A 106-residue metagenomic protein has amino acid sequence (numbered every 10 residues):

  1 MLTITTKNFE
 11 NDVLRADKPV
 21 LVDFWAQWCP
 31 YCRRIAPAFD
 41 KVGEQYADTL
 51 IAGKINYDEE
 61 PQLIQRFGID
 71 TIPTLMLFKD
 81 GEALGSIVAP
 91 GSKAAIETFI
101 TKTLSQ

Functional and structural regions predicted by a protein language model:
L2-V20, P61: A short beta-strand-turn-helix
T5, W25, I51-G53: Conserved Rossmann-like nucleotide-binding pocket used by diverse enzymes that bind dinucleotide cofactors
D17-K18, F24-W28, T71: Short pre-active-site segment immediately N-terminal to redox-active cysteine/selenocysteine motifs in thiol-based
D17-P19, R34-I55: Conserved helix-turn-beta segment immediately C-terminal to the redox Cys motif in thioredoxin-like folds
F24-A38: Conserved redox-active cysteine motifs that mediate thiol-disulfide chemistry, especially di-cysteine Cys-X(1-2)-Cys
I55-L63: Structural microenvironment flanking redox-active thiols in thiol-disulfide oxidoreductases
I64-D70: Mid-chain, well-packed structural core segment of small domains
T71, L77-Q106: Non-catalytic, surface beta->alpha helical segment in thiol-disulfide oxidoreductase systems
